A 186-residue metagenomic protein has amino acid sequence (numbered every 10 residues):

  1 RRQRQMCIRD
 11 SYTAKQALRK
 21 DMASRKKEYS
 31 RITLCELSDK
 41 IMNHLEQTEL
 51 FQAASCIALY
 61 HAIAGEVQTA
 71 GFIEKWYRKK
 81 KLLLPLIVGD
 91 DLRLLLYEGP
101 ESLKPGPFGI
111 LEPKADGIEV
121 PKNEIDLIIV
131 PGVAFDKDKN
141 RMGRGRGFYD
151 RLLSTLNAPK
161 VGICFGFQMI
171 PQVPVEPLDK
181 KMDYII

Functional and structural regions predicted by a protein language model:
R1-I8: Short, small-residue-biased leader/transition segments that mark boundaries at the very start of proteins
R4, A54, I125: An anion/phosphate-binding loop that grips the pyrophosphate of nucleotide cofactors and donors
R9-V120: N-terminal active-site beta-alpha-beta segment that forms phosphate/nucleotide-binding and substrate-recognition loops
R93-I186: Conserved phosphate- and dinucleotide-binding cores of soluble alpha/beta proteins, encompassing both enzyme active
